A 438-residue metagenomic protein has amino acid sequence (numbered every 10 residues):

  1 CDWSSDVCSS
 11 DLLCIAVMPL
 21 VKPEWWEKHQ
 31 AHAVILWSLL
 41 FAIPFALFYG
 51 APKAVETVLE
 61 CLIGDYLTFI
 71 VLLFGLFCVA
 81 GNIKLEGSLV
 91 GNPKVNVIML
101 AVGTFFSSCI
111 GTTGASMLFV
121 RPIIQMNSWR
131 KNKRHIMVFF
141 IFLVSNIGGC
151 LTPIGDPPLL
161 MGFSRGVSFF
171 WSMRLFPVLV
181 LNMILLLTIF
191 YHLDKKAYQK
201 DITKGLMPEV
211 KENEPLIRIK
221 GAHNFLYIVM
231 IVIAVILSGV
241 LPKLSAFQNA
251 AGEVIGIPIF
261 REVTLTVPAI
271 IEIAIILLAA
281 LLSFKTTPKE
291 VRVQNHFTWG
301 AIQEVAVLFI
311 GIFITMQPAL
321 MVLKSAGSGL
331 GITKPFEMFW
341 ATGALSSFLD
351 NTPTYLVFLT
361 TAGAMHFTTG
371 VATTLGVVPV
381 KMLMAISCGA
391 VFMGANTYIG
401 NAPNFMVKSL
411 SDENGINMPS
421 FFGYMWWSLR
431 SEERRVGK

Functional and structural regions predicted by a protein language model:
C1-W3, V7-S9, G437: Short, small-residue-biased leader/transition segments that mark boundaries at the very start of proteins
S4-S5, W25-V34, V55-L67, F169-V178 (+5 more regions): Interfacial loop-to-helix junctions that mark the boundaries of transmembrane helices in multi-pass membrane
L20-E24, A42-D65, F74-G91, F105-L118 (+3 more regions): Transmembrane alpha-helix boundary signature
P44-A46, S107, L118-N132, I136-V138 (+5 more regions): Membrane-interfacial helix-loop connectors
C61-L72, W171-I189, I259-L277, W340-A344 (+1 more regions): Alpha-helical transmembrane segments
N132, L151-T152, F170-L216, F392-K438: Juxtamembrane and boundary regions of transmembrane helices in multi-pass small-molecule transporters and channels
L186-E253: Long, contiguous bundles of hydrophobic transmembrane helices that form the permeation core of multi-pass
I228-V357, T361-A364: Transmembrane helical segments that form the transport core of multi-pass membrane transport proteins
